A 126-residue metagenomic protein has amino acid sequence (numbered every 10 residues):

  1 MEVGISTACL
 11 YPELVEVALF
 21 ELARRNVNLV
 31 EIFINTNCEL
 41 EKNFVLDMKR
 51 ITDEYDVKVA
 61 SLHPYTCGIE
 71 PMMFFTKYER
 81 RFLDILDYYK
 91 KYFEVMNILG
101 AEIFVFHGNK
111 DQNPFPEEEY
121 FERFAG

Functional and structural regions predicted by a protein language model:
M1-G4, S61-F74, N109-D111: N-terminal small/glycine-rich loop or linker at the start of catalytic domains across soluble metabolic enzymes
M1-I5, F20-N28: A short, Lys/Arg-enriched amphipathic alpha-helix followed by its capping loop at the start of a domain
E2-C9, D47-K49, L83-Y88: Short, mixed-charge, low-aromatic patches
V3-T7, V30-I32, V59-P64, F104-F106: Hydrophobic faces of well-ordered beta-strands that scaffold small-molecule active sites in alpha/beta enzyme cores
T7-V15, F33-D47, D111-P116: Acidic-and-aromatic substrate-binding clefts and catalytic sites of carbohydrate-active enzymes
A8, R24, C67-I69: Short, flexible segments with low predicted structural confidence
E16, F74-G126: Active-site acidic/histidine proton-transfer and metal-coordination neighborhood in alpha/beta enzyme cores
L19-R25, K42-P64, K91-G100, G126: Acidic (Asp/Glu)-rich catalytic clusters
